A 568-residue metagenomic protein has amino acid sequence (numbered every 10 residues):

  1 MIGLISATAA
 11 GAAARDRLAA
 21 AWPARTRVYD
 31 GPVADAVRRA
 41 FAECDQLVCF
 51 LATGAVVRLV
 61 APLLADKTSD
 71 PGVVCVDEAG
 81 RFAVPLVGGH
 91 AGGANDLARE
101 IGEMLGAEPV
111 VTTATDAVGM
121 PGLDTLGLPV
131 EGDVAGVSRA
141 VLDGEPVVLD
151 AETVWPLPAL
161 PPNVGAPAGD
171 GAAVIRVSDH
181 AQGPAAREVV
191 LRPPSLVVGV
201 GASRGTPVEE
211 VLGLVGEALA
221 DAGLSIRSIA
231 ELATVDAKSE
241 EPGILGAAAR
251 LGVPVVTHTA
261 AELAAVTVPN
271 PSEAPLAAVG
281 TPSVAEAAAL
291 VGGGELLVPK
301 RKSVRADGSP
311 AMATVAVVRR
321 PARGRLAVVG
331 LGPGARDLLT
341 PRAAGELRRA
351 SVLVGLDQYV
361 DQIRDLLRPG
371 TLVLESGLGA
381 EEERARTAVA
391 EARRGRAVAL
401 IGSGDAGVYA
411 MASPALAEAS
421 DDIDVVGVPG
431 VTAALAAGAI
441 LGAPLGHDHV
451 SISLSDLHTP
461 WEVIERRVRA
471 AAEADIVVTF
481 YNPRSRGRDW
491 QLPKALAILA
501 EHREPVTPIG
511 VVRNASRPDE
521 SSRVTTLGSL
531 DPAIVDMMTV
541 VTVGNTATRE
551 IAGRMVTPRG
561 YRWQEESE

Functional and structural regions predicted by a protein language model:
M1-A34, L157, P167-S195, G199 (+2 more regions): N-terminal, charge-rich interaction modules
G3-G11, A20-A61, L245-G246, L251-L290 (+5 more regions): Class I S-adenosyl-L-methionine
K67-P121, V235, I244-V284, P429-A436 (+1 more regions): Long, charge-dense
I101-V164, W461-P508: Conserved anion/nucleotide-ligand pocket segment
T153-G169, H180, N270-P275, L326 (+2 more regions): A contiguous loop/helix-start segment that scaffolds small-molecule binding in enzyme catalytic cores
A173, S178-G183, V190, A289-A322 (+2 more regions): C-terminal edge-of-domain segments
V215-I229, L338: Phosphate/pyrophosphate-binding loops at sites that engage ATP/ADP/AMP, CoA/4′-phosphopantetheine, polyphosphate
A335, V408-V477: Class I SAM-dependent methyltransferase SAM-binding "motif I" and its flanking Rossmann-like core
